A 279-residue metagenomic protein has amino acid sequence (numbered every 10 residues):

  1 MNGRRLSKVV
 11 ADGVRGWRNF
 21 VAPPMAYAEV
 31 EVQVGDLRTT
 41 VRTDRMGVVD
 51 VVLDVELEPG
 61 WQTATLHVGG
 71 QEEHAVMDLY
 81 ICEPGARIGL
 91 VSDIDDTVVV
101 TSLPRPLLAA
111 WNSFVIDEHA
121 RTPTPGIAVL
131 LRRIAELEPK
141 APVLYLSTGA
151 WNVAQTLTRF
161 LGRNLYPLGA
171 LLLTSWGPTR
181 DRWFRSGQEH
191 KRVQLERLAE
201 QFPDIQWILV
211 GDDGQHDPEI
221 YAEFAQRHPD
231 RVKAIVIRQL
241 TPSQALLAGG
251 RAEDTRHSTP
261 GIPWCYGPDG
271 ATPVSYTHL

Functional and structural regions predicted by a protein language model:
M1-C82: Beta-strand-enriched, solvent-exposed domains that form extended recognition/catalytic surfaces
V41-M46, A75-Q188: Alpha-helical substrate-recognition element adjacent to the catalytic core
W151, H216-D254: Acidic, Mg2+-coordinating phosphoryl-transfer loop and its flanking beta/alpha structural elements, shared across
R159-Y166, E200, A222-D230: Short, surface-exposed basic-aromatic patches at helix termini and helix-loop junctions that form
H190-Q201, P218-A225: A short, acidic, amphipathic alpha-helical segment used as a generic capping/interface helix at domain edges
L198-G214: Conserved Lys-Pro-Asp/Glu-containing loop-to-beta segment of HAD-superfamily phosphomonoesterases, centered on
G250-G267: Acidic, Ser/Thr-rich peripheral helices and adjacent loops at domain boundaries
T277-H278: Conserved small/polar residues in nucleotide/adenosyl-binding loops
